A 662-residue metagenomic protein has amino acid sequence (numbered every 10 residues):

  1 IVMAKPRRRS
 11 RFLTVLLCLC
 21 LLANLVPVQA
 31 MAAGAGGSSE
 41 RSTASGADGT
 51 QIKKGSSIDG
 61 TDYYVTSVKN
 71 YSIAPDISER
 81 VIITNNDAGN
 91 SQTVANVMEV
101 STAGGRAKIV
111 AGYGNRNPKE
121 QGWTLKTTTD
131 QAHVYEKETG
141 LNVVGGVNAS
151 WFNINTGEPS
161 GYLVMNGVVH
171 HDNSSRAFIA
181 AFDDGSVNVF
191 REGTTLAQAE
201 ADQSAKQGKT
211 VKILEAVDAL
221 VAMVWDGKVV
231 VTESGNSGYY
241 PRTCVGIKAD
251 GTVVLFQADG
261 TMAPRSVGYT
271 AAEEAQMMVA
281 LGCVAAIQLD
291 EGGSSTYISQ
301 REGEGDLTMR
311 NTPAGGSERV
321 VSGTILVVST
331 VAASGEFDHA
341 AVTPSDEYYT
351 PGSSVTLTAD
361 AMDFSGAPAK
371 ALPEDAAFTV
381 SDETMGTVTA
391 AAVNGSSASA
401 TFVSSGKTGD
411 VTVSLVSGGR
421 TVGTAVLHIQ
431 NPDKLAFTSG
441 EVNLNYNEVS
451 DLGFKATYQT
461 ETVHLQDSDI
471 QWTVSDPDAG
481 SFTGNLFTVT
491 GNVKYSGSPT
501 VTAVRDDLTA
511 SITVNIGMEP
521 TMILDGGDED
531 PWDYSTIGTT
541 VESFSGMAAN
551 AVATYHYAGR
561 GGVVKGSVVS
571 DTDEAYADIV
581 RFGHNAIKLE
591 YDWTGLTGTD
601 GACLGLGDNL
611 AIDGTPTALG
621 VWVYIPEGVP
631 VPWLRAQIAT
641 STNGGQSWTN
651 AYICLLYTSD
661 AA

Functional and structural regions predicted by a protein language model:
A33-F178, S186-V189: Zymogen propeptides
S353-P368, V413, E448-T462, V501: Beta-strand-rich structural segments
F364-G386, Y458-D478: Short flexible loop/turn segments that cap and initiate beta-strands
S381-S397, S475-T488: Low-complexity "stalk/linker" and mucin-like segments enriched in Ser/Thr/Pro/Ala/Gly
M518-G561: Extracellular carbohydrate-recognition regions
E574-D600: Short carbohydrate-recognition loop motifs
Y591-G614, G645-Y652: Secreted extracellular polysaccharide-interacting domains
Y657-A661: Conserved small/polar residues in nucleotide/adenosyl-binding loops
